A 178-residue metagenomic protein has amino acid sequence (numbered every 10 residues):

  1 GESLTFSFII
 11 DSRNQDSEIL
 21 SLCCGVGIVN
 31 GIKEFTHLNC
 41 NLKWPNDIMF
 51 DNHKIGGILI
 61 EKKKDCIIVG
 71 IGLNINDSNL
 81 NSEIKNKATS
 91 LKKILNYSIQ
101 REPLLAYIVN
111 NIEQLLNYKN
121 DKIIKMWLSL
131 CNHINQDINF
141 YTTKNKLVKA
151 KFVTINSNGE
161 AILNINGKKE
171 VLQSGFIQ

Functional and structural regions predicted by a protein language model:
G1-I9: Structural signature of FAD isoalloxazine-binding scaffolds in flavoprotein oxidoreductases
S12-D16, L22-C40, F50-Q178: Long, positively charged amphipathic alpha-helical accessory segments at protein N-termini or as interdomain linkers
W44: Catalytic domains of carbohydrate-active enzymes, especially glycoside hydrolases
D47: Conserved active-site carboxylates
